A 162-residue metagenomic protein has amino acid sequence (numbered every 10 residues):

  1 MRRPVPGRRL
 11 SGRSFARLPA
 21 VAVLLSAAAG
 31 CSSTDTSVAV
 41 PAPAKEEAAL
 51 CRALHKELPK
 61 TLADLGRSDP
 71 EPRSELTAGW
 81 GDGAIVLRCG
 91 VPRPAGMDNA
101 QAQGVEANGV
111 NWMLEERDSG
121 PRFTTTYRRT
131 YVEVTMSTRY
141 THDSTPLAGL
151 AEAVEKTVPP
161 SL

Functional and structural regions predicted by a protein language model:
R3-P19: Bacterial N-terminal signal peptides that target proteins for export
S26-G30: C-terminal motif of bacterial Sec signal peptides marking the signal peptidase cleavage site
S32, L50-R52, R88-V91: Sequence contexts marking disulfide-bonded cysteines in secreted/extracellular proteins
A39-A63: Post-signal peptide N-terminal segment of mature Sec-exported envelope proteins
E46, D82-V86, Y127-Y131: Extracytoplasmic
E57-S68, A153-S161: Structured segments of extracytoplasmic/periplasmic soluble domains in secreted or envelope-associated proteins
L62-P70, S74-L114: Mature extracytoplasmic domains of secretory-pathway proteins
P94, D98-L162: Extracytosolic low-complexity repeat regions of secreted or lipid-anchored proteins
